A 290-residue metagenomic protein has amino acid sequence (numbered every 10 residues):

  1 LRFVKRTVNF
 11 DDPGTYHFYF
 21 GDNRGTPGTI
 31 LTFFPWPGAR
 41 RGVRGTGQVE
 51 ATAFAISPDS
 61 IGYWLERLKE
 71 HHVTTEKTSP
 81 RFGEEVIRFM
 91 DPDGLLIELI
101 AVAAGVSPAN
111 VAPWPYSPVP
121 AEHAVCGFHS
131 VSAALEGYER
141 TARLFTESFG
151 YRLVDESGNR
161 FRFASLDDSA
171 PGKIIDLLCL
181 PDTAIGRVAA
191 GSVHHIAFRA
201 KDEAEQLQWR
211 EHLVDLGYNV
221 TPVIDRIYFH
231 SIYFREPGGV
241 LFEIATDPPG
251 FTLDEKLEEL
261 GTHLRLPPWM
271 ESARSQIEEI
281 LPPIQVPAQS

Functional and structural regions predicted by a protein language model:
L1, F18, L68, G94 (+3 more regions): Conserved active-site tyrosine of GNAT-family acetyltransferases
L1-G42, T46-F54, P58-E70, T74 (+1 more regions): An N-terminus-focused feature that recognizes amino-terminal "leader" regions
F3, N9-D12, T26, K69-E70 (+4 more regions): Extended intrinsically disordered, low-complexity coil regions enriched in Ser, Thr, Gly, Ala and often Pro
T7, G62-C126, D155-L177, L216-S290: Vicinal oxygen chelate
H17, S130, A170-K173, H194-H195 (+1 more regions): Histidine-centered active-site/metal-ligand motif
P37-R67, I87-M90, C126-E136, G186-H212 (+1 more regions): Vicinal oxygen chelate
A39-G42, S117-P120, L180-G186: Short beta-strand/turn micro-motifs at beta-sheet edges
R140-A190, A197-A200: Aromatic-anchored, glycine/proline-accented short structural segments that stabilize local strand-turns or short
